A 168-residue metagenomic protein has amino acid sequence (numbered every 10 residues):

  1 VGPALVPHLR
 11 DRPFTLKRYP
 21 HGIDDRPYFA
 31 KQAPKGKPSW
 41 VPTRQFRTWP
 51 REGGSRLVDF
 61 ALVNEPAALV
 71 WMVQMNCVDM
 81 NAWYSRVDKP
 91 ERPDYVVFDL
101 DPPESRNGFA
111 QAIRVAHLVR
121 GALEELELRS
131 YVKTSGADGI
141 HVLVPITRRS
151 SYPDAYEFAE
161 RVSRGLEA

Functional and structural regions predicted by a protein language model:
V1-D94: Active-site loop/lid in soluble adenylation, ligation, and acyl-transfer enzymes
L9, E167-A168: Acidic/polar loop patches that form or flank catalytic/metal-binding clefts of enzymes that bind anionic ligands
R18-Y28, A137-L143, A168: Beta-rich nucleic-acid/ligand-interaction surfaces
F29, K35-G53, G108-E125, V144-E167: Helical (often loop-to-helix) elements that flank the catalytic cores of nucleotide-handling enzymes
A61-D138, P145-D154: Signature for HUH/AEP ssDNA processing cores
